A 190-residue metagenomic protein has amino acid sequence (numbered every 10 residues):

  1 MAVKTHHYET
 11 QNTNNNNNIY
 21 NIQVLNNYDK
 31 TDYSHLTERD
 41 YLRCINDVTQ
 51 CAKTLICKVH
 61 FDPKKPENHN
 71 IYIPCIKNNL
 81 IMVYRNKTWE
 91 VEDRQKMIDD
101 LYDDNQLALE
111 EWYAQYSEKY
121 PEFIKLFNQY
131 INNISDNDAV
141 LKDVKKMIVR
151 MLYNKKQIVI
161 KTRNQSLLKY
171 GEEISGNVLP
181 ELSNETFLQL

Functional and structural regions predicted by a protein language model:
M1-L190: Extended amphipathic coiled-coil helices
